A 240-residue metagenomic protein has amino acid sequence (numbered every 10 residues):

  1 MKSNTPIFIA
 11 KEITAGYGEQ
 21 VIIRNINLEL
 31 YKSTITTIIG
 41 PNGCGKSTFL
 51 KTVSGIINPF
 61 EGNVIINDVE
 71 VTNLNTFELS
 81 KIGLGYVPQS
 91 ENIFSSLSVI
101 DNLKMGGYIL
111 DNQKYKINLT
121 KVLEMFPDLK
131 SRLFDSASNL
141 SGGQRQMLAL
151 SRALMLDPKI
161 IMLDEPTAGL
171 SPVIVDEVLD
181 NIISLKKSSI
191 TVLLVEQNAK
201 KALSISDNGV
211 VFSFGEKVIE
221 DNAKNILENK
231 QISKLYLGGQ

Functional and structural regions predicted by a protein language model:
G18, V99-I117, M125-P127, L237-Q240: ABC-type ATPase nucleotide-binding domains, specifically the catalytic core motifs of the NBD
I39-P41: The feature captures the beta-strand-to-loop junction immediately N-terminal to the Walker
S54: Helix-to-loop junction immediately C-terminal to a conserved catalytic motif
G62-V71, I82, Y115-L119, E124: Conserved ABC transporter NBD signature motif
S136-L140: Conserved ABC ATPase signature
A153-L154: ABC ATPase C-loop
I161-E165: Catalytic Walker B motif of ABC-type/P-loop ATPase nucleotide-binding domains
